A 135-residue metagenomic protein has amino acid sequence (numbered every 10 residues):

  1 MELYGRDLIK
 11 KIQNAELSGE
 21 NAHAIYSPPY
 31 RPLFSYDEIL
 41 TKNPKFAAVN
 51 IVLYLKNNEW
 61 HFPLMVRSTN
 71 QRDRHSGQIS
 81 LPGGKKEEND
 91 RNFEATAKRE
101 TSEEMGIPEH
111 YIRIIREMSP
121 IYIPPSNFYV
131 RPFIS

Functional and structural regions predicted by a protein language model:
M1-S80, K85-S135: N-terminal leader/linker segments that precede catalytic domains of diphosphate-processing enzymes
